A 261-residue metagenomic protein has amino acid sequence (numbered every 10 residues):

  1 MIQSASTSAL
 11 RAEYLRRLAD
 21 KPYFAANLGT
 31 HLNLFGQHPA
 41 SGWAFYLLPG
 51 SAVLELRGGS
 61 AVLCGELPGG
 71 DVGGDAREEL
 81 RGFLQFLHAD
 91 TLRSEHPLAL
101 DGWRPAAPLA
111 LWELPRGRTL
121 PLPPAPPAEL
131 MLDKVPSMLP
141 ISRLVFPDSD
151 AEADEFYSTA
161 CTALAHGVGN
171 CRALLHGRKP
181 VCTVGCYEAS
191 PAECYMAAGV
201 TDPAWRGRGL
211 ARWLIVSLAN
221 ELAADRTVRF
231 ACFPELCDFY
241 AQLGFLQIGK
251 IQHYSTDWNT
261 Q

Functional and structural regions predicted by a protein language model:
M1-A99, P147-A151: N-terminal charged segments
M1-L28, P108-E155: Short amphipathic alpha-helix that is part of the acyltransferase structural core
G58-C64, E188-A197, R206: A conserved beta-turn-beta hairpin within the catalytic core of GNAT-like acetyltransferases that forms part
D71-F83, A197, T201-P203, G207-E221 (+1 more regions): Conserved acetyl-CoA-binding loop-helix of GNAT-fold acetyltransferases
Q85-P97, L222-E235: Conserved GNAT acetyl-CoA-binding A-motif
P97-A107, R212, P234-Q252: Conserved active-site alpha-helix within GNAT-family acetyltransferase domains
P105-G117, L246-Q261: Conserved catalytic-core motifs of GNAT/GCN5-like acyltransferases
S149-V200: A conserved beta-strand-loop-helix scaffold within acyl/acetyltransferase catalytic domains
